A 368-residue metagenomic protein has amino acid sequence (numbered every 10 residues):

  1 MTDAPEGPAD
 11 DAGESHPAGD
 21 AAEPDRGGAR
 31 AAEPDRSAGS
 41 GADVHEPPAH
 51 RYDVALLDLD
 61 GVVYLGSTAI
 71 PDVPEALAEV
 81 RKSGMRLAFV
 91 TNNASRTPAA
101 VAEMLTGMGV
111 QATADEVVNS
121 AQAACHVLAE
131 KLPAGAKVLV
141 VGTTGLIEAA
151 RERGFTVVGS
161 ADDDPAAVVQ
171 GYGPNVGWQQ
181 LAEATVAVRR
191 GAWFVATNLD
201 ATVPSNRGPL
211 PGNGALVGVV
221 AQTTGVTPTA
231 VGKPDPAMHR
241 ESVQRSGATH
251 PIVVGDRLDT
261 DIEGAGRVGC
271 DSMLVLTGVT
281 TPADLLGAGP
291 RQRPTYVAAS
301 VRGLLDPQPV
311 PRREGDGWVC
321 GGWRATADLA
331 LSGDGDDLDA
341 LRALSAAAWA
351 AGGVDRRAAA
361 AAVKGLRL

Functional and structural regions predicted by a protein language model:
T2-E14, D20, R26-G28, E33-L57 (+5 more regions): Asp-based, Mg2+/Mn2+-dependent phosphohydrolase catalytic module
G61: Receiver (REC) domain active-site loop signature in two-component systems and cognate sites in sensor histidine kinases
S120-Q122: Polytopic endomembrane small-metabolite transporters, centered on the Drug/Metabolite Transporter
